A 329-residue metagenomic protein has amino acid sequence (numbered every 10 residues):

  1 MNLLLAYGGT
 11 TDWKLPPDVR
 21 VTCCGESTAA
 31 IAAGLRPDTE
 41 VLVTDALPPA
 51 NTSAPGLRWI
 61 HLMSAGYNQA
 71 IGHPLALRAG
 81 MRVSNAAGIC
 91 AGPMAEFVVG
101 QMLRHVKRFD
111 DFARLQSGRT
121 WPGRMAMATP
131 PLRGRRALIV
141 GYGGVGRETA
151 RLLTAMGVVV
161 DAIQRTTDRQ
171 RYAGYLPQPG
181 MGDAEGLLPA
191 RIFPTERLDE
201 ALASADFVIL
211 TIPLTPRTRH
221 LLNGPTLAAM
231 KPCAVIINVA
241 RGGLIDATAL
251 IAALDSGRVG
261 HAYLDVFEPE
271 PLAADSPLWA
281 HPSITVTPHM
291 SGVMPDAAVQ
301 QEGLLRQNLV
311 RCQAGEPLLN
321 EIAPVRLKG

Functional and structural regions predicted by a protein language model:
M1-V41, R171, P177-Q178, G329: N-terminal glycine-/charge-rich "phosphate-binding" loop or analogous flexible N-terminal tail
P37-Q116, T129-P130: Phosphate/diphosphate ligand-binding glycine-rich loop within oxidoreductases
D45, M63, T211-L214, V239 (+1 more regions): Short, well-ordered coil/turn residues at beta-beta hairpins and beta-strand->alpha-helix junctions within
G80, R133-R136, C233: Phosphate-coordination loops involved in phosphoryl transfer and adenosine-cofactor binding
A95-R114, T154-V158, G303-E316: Oxidoreductase and adenylate-handling cofactor-binding alpha/beta cores
A113-E148, L188: Glycine-rich NAD(P)-binding loop of Rossmann-like domains
T167-P277: Rossmann-like adenosine-cofactor binding region
C233, V239-G329: Rossmann-like dinucleotide-binding domain for NAD(H)/NADP(H)
